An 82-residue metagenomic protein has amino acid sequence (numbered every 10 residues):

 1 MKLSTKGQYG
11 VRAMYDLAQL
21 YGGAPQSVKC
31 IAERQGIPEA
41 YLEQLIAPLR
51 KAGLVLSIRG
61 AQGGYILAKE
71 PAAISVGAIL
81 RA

Functional and structural regions predicted by a protein language model:
G10-G22: Short amphipathic alpha-helical interface segments
Q26-G36: A short alpha-helical element within helix-turn-helix/winged-helix DNA-binding domains across DNA-binding proteins
E33, R50-K51: Alpha-helical residues within the helix-turn-helix
L54-Q62, I66-L67: Beta-hairpin "wing" of winged helix-turn-helix
P71-A82: Conserved segment of winged-helix/HTH DNA-binding domains
